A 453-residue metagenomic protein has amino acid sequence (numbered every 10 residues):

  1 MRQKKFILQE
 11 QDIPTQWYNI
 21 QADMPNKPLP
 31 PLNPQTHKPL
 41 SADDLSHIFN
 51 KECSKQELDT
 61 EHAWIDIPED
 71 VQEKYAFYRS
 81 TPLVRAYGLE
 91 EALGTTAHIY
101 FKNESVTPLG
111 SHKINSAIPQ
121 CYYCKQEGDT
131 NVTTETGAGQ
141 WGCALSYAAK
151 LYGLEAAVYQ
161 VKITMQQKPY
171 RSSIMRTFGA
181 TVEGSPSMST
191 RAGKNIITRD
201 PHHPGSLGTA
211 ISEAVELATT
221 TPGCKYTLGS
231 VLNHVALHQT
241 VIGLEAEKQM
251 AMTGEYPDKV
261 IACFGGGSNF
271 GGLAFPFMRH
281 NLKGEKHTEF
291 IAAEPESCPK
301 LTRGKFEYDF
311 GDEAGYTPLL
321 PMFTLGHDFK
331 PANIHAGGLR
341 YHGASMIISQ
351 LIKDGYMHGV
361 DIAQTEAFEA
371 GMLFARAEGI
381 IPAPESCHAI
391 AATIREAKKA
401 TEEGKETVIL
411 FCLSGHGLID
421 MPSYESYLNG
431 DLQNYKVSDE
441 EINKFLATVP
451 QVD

Functional and structural regions predicted by a protein language model:
R2-D129: Positively charged, low-complexity intrinsically disordered leader regions
W64-D66, I196-H234, I242, G254 (+3 more regions): Active-site/ligand-binding loops adjacent to catalytic centers
N103-I114, V132-G142, L232-V235, I261-G266 (+4 more regions): Active-site nucleophile and cofactor-binding loops and adjacent substrate-binding regions of central metabolic enzymes
I114-I118, T134-Y152, Q166-P169, F264-A274 (+3 more regions): Short glycine/serine/threonine-rich phosphate/pyrophosphate-binding segments that cradle anionic phosphate groups
P119-D129, C143-E155, R176-T177, A274-G284 (+1 more regions): Alpha-helix C-terminal capping segments
C124-I163, Y256-N269, F290, E385 (+1 more regions): A short, small-residue-rich loop immediately preceding and capping a beta-strand
W141-P204, K300-E313, M421-N429: Active-site-proximal loop->helix
F264-S268, G272, Q364-P422, S426-G430: Claisen-condensing/thiolase-fold acyl-transfer catalytic domains that form or cleave C-C bonds in fatty acid
